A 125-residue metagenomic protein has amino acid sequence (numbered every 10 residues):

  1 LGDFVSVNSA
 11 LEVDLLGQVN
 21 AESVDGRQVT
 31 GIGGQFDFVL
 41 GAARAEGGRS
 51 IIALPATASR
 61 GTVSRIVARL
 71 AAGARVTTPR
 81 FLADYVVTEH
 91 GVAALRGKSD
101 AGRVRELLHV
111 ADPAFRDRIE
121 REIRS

Functional and structural regions predicted by a protein language model:
L1-S125: Conserved phosphate- and dinucleotide-binding cores of soluble alpha/beta proteins, encompassing both enzyme active
